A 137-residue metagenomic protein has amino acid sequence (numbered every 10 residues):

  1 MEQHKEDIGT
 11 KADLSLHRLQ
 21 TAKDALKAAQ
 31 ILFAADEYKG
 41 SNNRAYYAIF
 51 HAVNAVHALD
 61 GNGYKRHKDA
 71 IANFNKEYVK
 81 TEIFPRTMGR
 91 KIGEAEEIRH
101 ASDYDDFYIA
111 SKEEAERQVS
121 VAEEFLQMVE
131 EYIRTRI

Functional and structural regions predicted by a protein language model:
M1-I137: Terminal alpha-helical segments
